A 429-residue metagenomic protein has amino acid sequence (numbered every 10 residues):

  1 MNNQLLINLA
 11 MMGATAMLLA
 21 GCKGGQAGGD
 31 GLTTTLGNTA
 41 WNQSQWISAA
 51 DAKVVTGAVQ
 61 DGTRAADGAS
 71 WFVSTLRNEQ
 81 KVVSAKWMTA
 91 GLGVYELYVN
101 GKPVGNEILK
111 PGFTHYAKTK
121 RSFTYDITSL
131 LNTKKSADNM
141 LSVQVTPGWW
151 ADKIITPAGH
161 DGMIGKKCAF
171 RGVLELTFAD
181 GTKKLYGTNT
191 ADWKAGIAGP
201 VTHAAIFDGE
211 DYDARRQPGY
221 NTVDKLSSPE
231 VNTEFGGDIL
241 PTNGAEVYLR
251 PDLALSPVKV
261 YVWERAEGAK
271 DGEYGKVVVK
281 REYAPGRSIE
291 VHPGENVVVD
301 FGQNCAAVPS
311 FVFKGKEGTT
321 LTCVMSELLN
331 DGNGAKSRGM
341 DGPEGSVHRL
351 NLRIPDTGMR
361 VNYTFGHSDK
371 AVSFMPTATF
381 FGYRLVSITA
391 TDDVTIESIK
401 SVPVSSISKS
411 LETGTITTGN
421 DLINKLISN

Functional and structural regions predicted by a protein language model:
M1-A10: Bacterial N-terminal signal peptides that target proteins for export
L19-G21: C-terminal motif of bacterial Sec signal peptides marking the signal peptidase cleavage site
Q26-N429: Extracellular/oxidizing-compartment recognition motifs
